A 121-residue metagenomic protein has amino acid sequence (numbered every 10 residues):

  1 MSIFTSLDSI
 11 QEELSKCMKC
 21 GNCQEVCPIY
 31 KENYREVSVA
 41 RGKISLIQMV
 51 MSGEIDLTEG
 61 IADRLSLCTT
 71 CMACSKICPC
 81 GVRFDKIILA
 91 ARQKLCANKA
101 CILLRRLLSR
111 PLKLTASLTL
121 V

Functional and structural regions predicted by a protein language model:
M1-L65: Ferredoxin-type iron-sulfur electron-transfer modules and their immediate structural context
I44-V121: Iron-sulfur-cluster electron-transfer modules
